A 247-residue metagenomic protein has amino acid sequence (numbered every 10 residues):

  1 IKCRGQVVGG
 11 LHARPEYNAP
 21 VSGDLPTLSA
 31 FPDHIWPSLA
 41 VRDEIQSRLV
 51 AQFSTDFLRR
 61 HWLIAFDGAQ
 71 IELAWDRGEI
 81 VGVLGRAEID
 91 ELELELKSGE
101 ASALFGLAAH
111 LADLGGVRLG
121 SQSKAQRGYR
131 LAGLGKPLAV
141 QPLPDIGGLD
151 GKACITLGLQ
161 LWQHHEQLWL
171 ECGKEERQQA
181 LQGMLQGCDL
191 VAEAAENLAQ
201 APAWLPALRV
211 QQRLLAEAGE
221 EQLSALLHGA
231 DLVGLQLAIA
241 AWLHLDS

Functional and structural regions predicted by a protein language model:
I1-S247: Function-determining surface determinants
